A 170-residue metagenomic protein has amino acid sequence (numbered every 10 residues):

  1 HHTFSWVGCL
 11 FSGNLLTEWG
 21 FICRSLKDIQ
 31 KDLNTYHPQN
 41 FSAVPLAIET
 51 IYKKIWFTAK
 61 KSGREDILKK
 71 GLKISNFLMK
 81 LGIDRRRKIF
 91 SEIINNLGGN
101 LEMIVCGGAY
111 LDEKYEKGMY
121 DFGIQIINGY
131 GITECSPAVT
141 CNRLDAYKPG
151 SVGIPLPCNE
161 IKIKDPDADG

Functional and structural regions predicted by a protein language model:
H1-H2, R24, T133, R143: Short, flexible loop/turn elements at secondary-structure junctions
H2-F90: Conserved AMP-binding/adenylation subdomain of ANL enzymes
F41, M79, R85-G170: Conserved AMP-binding/adenylate-forming
